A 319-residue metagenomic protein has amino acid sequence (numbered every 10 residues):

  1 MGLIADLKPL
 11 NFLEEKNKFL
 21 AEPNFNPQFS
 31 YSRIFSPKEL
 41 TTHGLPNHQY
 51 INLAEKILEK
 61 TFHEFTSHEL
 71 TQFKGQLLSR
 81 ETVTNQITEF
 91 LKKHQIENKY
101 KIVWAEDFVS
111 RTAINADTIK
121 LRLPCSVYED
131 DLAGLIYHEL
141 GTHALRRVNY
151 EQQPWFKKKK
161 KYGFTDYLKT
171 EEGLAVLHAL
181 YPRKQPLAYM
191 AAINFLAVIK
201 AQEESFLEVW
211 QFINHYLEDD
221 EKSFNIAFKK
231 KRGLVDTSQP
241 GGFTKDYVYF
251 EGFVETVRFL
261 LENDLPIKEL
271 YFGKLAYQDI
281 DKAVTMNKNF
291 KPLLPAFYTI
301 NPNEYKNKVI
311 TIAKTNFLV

Functional and structural regions predicted by a protein language model:
M1-Y31, F35, L40, Y150 (+1 more regions): Acidic, glycine-enriched catalytic cores built around paired aspartates
L13-E14, F19-L20, F25-E69, G75 (+3 more regions): Catalytic zinc-binding patch centered on the HExxH motif and its immediate surroundings that defines zinc-dependent
T66-L70, E81-N85, V103, F164-E171: Soluble acyl-CoA-dependent acyltransferase catalytic core bearing the H(X)4D motif
L121-I136: Short pre-active-site segment immediately N-terminal to the catalytic Zn-binding motif
D130, L145-E171: Post-HEXXH active-site segment of zinc metalloproteases
I136-L145: Active-site His/Glu-centered metal-binding helix of metallohydrolases
K160-V198, G252: Post-HExxH zinc-binding segment in Zn-dependent metallohydrolases
Y189-V319: Conserved alpha-helical "signature site" that marks functionally important helical segments or helix/loop junctions
